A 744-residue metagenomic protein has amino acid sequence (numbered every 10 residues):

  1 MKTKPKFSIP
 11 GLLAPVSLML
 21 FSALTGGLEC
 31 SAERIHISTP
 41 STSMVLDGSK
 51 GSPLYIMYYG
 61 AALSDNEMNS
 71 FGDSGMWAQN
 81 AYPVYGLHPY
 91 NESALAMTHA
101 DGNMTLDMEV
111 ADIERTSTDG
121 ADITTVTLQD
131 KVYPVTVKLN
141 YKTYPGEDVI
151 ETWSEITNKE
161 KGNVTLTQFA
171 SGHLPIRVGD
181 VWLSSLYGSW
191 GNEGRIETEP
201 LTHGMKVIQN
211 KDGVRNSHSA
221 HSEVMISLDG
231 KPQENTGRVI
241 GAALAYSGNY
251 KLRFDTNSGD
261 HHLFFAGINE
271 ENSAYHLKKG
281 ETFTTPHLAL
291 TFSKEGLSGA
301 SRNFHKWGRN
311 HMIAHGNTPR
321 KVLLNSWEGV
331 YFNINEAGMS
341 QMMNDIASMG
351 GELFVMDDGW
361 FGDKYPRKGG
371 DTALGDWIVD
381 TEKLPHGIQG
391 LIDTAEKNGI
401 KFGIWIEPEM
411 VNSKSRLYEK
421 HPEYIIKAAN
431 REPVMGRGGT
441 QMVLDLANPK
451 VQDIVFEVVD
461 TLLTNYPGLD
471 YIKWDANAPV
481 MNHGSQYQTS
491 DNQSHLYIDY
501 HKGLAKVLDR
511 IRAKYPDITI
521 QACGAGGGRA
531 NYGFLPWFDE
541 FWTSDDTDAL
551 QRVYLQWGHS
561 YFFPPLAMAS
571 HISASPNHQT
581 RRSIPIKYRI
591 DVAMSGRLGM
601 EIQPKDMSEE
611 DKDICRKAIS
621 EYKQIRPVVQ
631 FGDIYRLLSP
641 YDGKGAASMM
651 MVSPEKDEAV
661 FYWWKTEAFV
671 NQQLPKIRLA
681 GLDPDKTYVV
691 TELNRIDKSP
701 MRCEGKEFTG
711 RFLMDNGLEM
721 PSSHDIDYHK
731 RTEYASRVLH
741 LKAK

Functional and structural regions predicted by a protein language model:
E33-L46, S52-D255, E271, T687-C703 (+1 more regions): Polysaccharide-binding surfaces and accessory modules of carbohydrate-active proteins
S41, L106-M108, Y275-K294, Y734-L741: Short Pro-Gly-centered flexible turn/kink motifs
S41, S154, G280, L324 (+6 more regions): Conserved, mostly hydrophobic/aromatic
S41, V224-I226, E234, P640-P684: Carbohydrate-binding surface patches
G86-D107, T236-S247, F292-I313, G351-D358 (+3 more regions): Glycine-rich, aromatic-flanked loop segments that form ligand/cofactor-binding clefts across common enzyme folds
H315-E457, Y466, Y471: Aromatic-lined carbohydrate-binding/catalytic grooves of carbohydrate-active enzymes
P385-G387, E419-K420, I425-K587, R597 (+2 more regions): Active-site neighborhood of glycoside hydrolase catalytic domains
E667-K744: C-terminal beta-sandwich/jelly-roll accessory domains of carbohydrate-active enzymes
